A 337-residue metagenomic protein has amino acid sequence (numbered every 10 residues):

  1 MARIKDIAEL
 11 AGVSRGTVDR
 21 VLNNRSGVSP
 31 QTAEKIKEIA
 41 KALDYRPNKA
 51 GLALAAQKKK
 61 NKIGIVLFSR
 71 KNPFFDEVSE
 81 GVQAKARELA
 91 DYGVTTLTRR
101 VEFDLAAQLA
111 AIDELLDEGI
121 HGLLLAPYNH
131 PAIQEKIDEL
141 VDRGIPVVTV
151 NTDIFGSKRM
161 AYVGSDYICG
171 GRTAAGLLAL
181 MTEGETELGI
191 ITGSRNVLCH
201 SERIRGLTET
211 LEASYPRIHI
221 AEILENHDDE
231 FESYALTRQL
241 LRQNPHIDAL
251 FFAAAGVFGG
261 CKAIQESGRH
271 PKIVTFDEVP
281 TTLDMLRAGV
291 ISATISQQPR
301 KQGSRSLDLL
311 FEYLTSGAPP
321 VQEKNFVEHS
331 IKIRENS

Functional and structural regions predicted by a protein language model:
M1-A53, Q57: N-terminal helix-turn-helix DNA-binding module of bacterial transcription factors
K49-A106, A110: Amphipathic helical "hinge" segments at domain boundaries
F74-L89, G170-A174, L198-I218, E232 (+3 more regions): Short, solvent-exposed amphipathic alpha-helices that sit in or adjacent to ligand/effector-binding or catalytic
R100, I154-L177, I191-S194, A288-R300: Short beta-strand elements at the ligand-binding edges of bilobed clamshell
L123-E139, L207, E225-T282: Hydrophobic alpha-helical
N129-C169, V279-R287: Flexible loop/hinge segments that line or gate small-molecule binding clefts
Y162-T186, S233-Y234, T282, Q298-T315: Hydrophobic alpha-helical segments within soluble ligand-binding/sensing domains
R195, C199, L211, Q298-S337: Hinge/cleft segment of the Venus flytrap/periplasmic-binding protein
